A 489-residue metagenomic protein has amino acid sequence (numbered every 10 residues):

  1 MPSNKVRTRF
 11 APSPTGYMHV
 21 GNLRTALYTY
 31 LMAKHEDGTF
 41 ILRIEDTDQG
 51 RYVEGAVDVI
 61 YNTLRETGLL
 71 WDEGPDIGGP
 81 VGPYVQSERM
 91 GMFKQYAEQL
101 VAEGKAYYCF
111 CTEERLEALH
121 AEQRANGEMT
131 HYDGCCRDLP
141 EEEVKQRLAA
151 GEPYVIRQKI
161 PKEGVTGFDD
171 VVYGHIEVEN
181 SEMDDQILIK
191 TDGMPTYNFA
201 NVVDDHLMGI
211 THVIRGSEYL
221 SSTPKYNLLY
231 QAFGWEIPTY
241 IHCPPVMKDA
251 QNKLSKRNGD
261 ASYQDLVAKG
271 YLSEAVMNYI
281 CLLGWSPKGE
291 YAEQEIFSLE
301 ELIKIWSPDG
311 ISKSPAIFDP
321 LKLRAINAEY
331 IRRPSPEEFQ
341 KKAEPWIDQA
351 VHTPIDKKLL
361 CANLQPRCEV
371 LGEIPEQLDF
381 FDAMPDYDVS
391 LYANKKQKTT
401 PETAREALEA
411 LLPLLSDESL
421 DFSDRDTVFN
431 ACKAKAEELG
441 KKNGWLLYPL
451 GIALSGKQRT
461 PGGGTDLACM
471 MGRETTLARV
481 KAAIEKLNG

Functional and structural regions predicted by a protein language model:
P2-A125, S222-W235, A275: N-terminal Rossmann-like or analogous alpha/beta NTP/dinucleotide-binding catalytic cores that position adenine
V20, L266-E274, K313-D319, H352-L360 (+1 more regions): Structural motif
T29, I60, L100, G104 (+8 more regions): Residue-level signal for inorganic ion chemistry
K34-D46, F199-H212, F233-M247, T460-D466 (+1 more regions): Glycine-rich phosphate/pyrophosphate-binding loops and their adjacent beta-strand/loop elements at enzyme active sites
P83-S87, F110, I189-K190, M208-Y219 (+5 more regions): Conserved phosphate-binding loops in nucleotide/dinucleotide-binding enzymes
A102, Y107-H242, K248-L254, S262: Active-site cores that bind ATP or allylic diphosphates and position pyrophosphate for catalysis
P336-L439: Small-residue-rich helix-loop
D426-N488: Charged substrate- and nucleic-acid-binding regions of tRNA-handling and nucleotidyl-transfer enzymes, centered on
